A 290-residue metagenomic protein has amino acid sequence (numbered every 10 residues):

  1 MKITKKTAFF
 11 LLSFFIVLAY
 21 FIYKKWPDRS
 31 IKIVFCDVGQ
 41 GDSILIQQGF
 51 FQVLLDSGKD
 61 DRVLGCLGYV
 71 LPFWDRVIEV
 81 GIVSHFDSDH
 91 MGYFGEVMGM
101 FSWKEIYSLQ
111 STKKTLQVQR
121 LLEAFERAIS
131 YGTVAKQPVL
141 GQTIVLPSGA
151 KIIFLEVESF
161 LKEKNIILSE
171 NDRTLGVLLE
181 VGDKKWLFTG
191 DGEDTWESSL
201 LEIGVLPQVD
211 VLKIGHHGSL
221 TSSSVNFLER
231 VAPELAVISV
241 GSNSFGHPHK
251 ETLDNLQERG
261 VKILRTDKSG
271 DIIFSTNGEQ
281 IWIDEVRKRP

Functional and structural regions predicted by a protein language model:
K2-P290: Non-globular, low-confidence helical/coil segments that flank catalytic cores
